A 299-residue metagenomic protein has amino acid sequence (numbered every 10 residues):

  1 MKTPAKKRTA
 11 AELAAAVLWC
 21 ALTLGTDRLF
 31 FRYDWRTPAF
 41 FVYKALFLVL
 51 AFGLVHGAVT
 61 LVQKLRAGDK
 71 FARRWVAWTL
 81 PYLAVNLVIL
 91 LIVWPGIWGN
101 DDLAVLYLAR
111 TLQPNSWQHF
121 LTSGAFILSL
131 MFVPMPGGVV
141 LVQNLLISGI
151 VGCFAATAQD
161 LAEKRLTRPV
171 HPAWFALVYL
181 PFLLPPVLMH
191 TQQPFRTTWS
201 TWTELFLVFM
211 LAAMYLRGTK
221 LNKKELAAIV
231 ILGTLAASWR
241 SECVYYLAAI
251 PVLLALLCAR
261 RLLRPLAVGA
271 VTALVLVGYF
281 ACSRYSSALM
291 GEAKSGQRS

Functional and structural regions predicted by a protein language model:
A15-L29, Y43-F52, H56, A72-I97 (+1 more regions): Transmembrane signal-anchor helices characteristic of membrane glycosylation enzymes that use polyprenol
Y43-A45, F120-G124, F132-G152, F175-A176: Loop-to-helix entry region of an early transmembrane alpha helix in multi-pass inner-membrane enzymes
G53, L141-L166: Transmembrane-helix motifs of polytopic, lipid-linked glycan transferases
V93-V105, Q113-S129, V133-G138: Extracytoplasmic catalytic/substrate-binding loops of multi-pass membrane glycan-assembly enzymes
N100-L103, V142-L145, Y179-L180, P186-L211 (+1 more regions): Multi-pass, polyprenyl lipid-linked donor-dependent membrane glycosyltransferases
R110, C153, S200-G218, I229 (+2 more regions): Specific aromatic-rich, kink-prone transmembrane helix
E225-R240, V252, A273-G278: Membrane-interface alpha helices of multi-pass inner-membrane proteins
Y245, V268-S299: Juxtamembrane membrane-water interface segments immediately following transmembrane helices in multi-pass
